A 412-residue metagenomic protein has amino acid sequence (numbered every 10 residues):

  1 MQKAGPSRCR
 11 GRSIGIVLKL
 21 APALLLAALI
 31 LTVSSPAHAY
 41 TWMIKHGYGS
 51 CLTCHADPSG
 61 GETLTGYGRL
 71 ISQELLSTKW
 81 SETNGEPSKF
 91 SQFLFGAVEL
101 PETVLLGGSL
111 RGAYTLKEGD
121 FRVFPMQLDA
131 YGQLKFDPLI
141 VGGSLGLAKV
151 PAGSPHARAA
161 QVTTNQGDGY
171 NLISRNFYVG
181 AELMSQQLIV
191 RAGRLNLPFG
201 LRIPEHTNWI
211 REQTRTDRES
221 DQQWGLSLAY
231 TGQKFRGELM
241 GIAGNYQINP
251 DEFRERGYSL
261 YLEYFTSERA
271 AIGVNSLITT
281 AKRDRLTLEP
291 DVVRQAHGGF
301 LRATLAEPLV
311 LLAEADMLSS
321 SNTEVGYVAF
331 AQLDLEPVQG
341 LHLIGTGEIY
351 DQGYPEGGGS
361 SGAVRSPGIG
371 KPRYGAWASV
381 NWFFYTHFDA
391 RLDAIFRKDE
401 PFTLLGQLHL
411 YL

Functional and structural regions predicted by a protein language model:
M1-V17: N-terminal secretory signal peptides that target proteins for export/translocation
A37-T41: Boundary at the C-terminal end of the N-terminal hydrophobic targeting segment
I44, G60-N84: Gly/Gly-Pro-rich "capping" loops immediately C-terminal to redox-active cysteine motifs in periplasmic/lumenal
Y48-P58: The canonical Cys-X-X-Cys-His
S59-L64, P101-G244, R254, E263-A271 (+3 more regions): Outer membrane beta-barrel
S88-F93, V104, M126-A130, L172-F177 (+7 more regions): Hydrophobic, lipid-facing positions within transmembrane beta-strands of outer-membrane proteins
L116-G119, G153-Y170, T266-L412: Outer-membrane beta-barrel pore domains
